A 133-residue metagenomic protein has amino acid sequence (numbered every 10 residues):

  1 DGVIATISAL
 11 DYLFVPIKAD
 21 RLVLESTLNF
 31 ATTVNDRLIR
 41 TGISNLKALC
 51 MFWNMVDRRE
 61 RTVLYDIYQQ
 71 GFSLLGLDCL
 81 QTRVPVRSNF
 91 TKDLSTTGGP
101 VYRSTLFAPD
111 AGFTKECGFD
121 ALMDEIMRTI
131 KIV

Functional and structural regions predicted by a protein language model:
V3-R21: Inter-motif core of Ras-like GTPase G domains
S8-Y12, S44-L49, G76-C79: Short glycine-/polar-rich loops that comprise or flank the Walker A/P-loop and associated switch/sensor motifs
V15, C50-W53: Structural beta-sheet core signal
T27-I43: Conserved C-terminal guanine-recognition region of P-loop GTPase G domains, centered on the G4
M55-Y102: Beta-strand-loop-alpha "switch" segments that mediate conformational coupling across diverse proteins
K92-L122: C-terminal boundary of histidine-terminating zinc-finger modules
I126-V133: Short, hydrophobic alpha-helical segments
